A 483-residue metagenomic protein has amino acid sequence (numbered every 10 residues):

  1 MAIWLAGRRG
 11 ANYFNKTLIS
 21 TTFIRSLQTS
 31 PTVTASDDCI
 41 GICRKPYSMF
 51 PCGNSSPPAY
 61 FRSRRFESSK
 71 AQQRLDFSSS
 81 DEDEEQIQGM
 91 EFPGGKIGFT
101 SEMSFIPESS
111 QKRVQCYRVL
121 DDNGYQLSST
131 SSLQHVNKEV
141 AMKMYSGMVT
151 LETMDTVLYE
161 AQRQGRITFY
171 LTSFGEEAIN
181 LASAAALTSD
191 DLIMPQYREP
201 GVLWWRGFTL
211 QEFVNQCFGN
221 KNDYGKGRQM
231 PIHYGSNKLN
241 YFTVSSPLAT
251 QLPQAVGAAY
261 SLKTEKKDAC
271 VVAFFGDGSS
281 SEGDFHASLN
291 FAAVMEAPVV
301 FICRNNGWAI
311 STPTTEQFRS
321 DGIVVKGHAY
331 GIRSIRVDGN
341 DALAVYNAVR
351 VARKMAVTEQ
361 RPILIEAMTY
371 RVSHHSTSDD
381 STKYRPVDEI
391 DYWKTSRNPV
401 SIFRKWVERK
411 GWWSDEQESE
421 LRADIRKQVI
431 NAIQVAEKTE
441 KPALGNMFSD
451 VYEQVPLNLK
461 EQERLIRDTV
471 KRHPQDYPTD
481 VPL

Functional and structural regions predicted by a protein language model:
M1-M49: N-terminal chloroplast transit peptides
A2-G7, C43, F50-C52, S56-R198 (+1 more regions): N-terminal amphipathic, basic-rich helices that act as targeting or association modules
W4, S68-R113, L120, M355-L483: Glycine/aspartate-rich loop-and-adjacent alpha/beta segment that forms the canonical ThDP
R113, K138-M142, L151, D155 (+9 more regions): Alpha-helix initiation and N-capping motif
Y125-Q126, P200, N306-A309: A short, flexible beta-alpha/helix-coil linker loop
H135, F218, P386-E389: Glycine-rich tight-turn/loop motif centered on a GG-T
T153-T156, E160-M295, E316-R319, V324 (+1 more regions): Cofactor-binding active-site loop characterized by glycine-rich and histidine/acidic residues
Y241-K441: Glycine-rich ThDP/TPP pyrophosphate-binding loop and its adjacent helix/strand module within ThDP-dependent enzymes
